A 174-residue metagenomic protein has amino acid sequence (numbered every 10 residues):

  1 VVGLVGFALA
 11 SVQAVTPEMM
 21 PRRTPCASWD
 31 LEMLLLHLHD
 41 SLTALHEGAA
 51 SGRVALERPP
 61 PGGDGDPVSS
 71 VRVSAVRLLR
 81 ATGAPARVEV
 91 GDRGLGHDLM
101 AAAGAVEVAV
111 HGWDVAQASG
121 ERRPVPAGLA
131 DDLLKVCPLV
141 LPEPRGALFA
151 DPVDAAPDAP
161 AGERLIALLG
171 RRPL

Functional and structural regions predicted by a protein language model:
G3-A10, A14-A27, D40-L174: Structured surface interface patches that mediate subunit assembly and partner/cofactor docking
L34: Extended, alpha-helix-rich binding/interface surfaces that flank or overlap catalytic cores and mediate recognition
H37: A short His-aromatic
